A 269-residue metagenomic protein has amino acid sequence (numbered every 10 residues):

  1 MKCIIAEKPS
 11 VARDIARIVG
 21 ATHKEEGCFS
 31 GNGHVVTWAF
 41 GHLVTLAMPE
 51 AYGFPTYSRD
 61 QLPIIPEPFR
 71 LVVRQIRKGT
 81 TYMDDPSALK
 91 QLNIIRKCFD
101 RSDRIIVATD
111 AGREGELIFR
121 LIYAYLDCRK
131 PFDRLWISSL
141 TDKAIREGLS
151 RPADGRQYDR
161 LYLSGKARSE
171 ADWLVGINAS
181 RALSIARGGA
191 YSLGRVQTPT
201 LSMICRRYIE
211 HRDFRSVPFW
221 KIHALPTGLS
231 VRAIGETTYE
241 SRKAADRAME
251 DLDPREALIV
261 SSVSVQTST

Functional and structural regions predicted by a protein language model:
M1-C3, T109-A111, G188-S192, S264-T269: Conserved short loop/turn motifs at secondary-structure junctions
M1-S169, W173: Intrinsically disordered, low-complexity regulatory segments
V11, R104, D154, Y158 (+3 more regions): Intrinsically disordered or highly flexible coil/loop and linker segments, enriched in small and charged/polar residues
L43-D84, Y191-T269: Long, highly charged, low-complexity internal segments
K97-D103, F119, A179, K243-L258: Long, charged, low-complexity, helical-prone intrinsically disordered regions
A124, W173, I177, T198-S202: Short, residue-level hotspots on alpha-helical faces of the histone-fold and other alpha-helical interaction modules
I145, W173-I177, K221-A224, G228-L229: Hydrophobic transmembrane alpha-helix bundles
S164-G194: Amphipathic alpha-helical segments of the small helical/lid subdomains adjacent to P-loop NTPase cores
